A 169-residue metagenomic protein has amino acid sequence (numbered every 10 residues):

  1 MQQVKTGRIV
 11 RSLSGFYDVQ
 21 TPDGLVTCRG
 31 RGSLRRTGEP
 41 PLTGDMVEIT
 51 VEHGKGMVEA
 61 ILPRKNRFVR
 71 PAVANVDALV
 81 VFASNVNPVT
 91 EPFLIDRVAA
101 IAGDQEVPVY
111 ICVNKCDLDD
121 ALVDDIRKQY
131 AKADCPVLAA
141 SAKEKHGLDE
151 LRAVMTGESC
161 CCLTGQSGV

Functional and structural regions predicted by a protein language model:
M1-E91: N-terminal accessory targeting/assembly segments
R64, T90-L94, L122, K143: Short secondary-structure boundary/capping elements
F68-A72, A100, R127, L151-R152: Short, flexible, glycine/charge-rich loop motifs used to bind or transfer phosphoryl groups or to couple energy/partner
V76-A83, G103-C116, D134-S141: Conserved beta-strand/loop subsegment of P-loop NTPase cores
N85-V86, S167-V169: Short glycine-rich anion-binding loops that position phosphate/pyrophosphate groups of nucleotides and phosphorylated
F93-G103: Histidine-anchored nucleotide/phosphate-binding helix
K115-S167: Canonical P-loop GTPase G-domain recognition
